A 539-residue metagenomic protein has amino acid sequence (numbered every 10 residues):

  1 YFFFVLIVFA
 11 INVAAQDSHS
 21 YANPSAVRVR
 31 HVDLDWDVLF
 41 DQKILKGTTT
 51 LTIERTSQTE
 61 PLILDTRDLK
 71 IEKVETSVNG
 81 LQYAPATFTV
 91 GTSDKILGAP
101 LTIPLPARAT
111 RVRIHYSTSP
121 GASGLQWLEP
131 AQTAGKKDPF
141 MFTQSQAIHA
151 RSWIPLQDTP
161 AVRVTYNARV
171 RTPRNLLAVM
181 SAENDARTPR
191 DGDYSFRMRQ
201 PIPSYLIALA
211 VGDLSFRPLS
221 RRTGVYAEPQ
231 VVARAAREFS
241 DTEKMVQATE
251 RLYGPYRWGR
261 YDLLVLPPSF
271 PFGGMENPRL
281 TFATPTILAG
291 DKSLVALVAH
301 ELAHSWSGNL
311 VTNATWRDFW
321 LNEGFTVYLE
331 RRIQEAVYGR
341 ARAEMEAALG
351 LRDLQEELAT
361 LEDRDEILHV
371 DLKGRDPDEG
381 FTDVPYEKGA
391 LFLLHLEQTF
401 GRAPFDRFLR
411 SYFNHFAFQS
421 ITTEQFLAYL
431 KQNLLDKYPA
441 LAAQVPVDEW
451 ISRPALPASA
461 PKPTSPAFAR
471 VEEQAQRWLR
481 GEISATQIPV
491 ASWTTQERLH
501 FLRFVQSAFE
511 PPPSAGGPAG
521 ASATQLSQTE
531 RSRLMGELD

Functional and structural regions predicted by a protein language model:
Y1-N12: Bacterial N-terminal signal peptides
F2-F3, D35-D37, H415: Intrinsically disordered, low-complexity proline-rich regions
A10-A15, I333: Hydrophobic membrane-targeting alpha-helices
A14-R260, D383, F400: Acidic/His-enriched low-complexity segments
S57-Q58, S77-Y83, A107-A109, K136 (+5 more regions): Short, glycine- and charge-enriched coil/turn segments that flank and shape catalytic ligand pockets
L64, W127-E129, S181-D185, D318-F319 (+6 more regions): Composition- and surface-driven signal marking solvent-exposed, interaction-prone regions in large proteins
L81, F196, V225-A475: Hydrophobic alpha-helical and helix-loop surface patches within well-folded domains that function as non-catalytic
K244, A440, S452-D539: Long, His/Glu/Asp-enriched segments that create or flank divalent metal/ion-associated functional microenvironments
